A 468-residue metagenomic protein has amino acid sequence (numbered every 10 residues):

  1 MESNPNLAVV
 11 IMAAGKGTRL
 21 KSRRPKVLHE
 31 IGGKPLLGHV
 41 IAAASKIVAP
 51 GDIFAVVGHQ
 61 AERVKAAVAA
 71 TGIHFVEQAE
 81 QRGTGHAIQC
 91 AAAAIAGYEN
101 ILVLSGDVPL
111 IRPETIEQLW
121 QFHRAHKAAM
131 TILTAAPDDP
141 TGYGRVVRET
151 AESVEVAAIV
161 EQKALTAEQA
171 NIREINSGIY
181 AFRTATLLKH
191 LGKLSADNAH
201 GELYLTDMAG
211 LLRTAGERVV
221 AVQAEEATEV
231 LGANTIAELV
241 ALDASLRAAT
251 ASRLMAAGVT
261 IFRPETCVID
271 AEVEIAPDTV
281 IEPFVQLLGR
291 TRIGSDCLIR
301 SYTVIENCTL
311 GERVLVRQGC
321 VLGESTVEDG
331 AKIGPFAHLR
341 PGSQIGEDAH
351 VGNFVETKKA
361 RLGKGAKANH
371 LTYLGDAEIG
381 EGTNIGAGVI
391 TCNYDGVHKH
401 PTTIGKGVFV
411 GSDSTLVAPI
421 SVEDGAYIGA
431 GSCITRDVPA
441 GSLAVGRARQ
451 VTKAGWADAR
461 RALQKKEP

Functional and structural regions predicted by a protein language model:
M1-A8, E30, K34-Q121, A125 (+1 more regions): Conserved N-terminal catalytic core of the sugar/cofactor nucleotidyltransferase
M1-S22: N-terminal nucleotide-binding beta1-loop-alpha1 segment
E2-P5, R173-A276: Conserved alpha/beta core of the MobA/IspD/sugar-nucleotide pyrophosphorylase nucleotidyltransferase superfamily
V9-I11, A55, L102-V103, M130-L133 (+1 more regions): Structural beta-sheet core signal
R24, V68-T71, V438: Short, structured coil segments at secondary-structure junctions
E62, T71, I111-A199, T206-M208 (+2 more regions): Conserved core of the sugar-phosphate nucleotidyltransferase
I269, V273-S343, E347: Acidic, glycine-rich loop-and-beta core segments that form the ion-binding/anion-interacting portion of active sites
R317-P468: Glycine-rich hexapeptide-repeat left-handed beta-helix
